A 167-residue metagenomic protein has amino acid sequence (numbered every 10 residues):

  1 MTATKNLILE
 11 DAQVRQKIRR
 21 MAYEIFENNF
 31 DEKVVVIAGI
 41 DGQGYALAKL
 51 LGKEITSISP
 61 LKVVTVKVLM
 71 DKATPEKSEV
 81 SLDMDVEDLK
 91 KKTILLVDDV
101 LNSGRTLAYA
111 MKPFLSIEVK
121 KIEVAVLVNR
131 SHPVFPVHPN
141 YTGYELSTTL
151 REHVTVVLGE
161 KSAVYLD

Functional and structural regions predicted by a protein language model:
M1-K33: Active-site-facing substrate-recognition patch
I8, I37, T65-K67, V124: Conserved beta-strand scaffold positions in the cores of enzyme catalytic domains, especially in NTP/NDP-utilizing
I18, K53-T93, R105-A108, V134: Short, glycine/charge-rich flexible loops or terminal/linker lids adjacent to PRPP-binding catalytic cores
Y23, E27, K49, K53 (+3 more regions): Short, well-ordered alpha-helices that flank and scaffold nucleotide-derived cofactor binding pockets
V36-G39, L95-V97: Short glycine-rich or small-residue beta-strand-to-loop segments that form or flank ligand, phosphate, metal/Fe-S
I40-L47: Glycine-rich phosphate-binding loops at beta-strand->alpha-helix junctions
K92-K121: Internal catalytic or translocation cores that form aromatic/hydrophobic pockets or channels for amphipathic metabolites
K112-D167: PRPP-dependent phosphoribosyltransferase catalytic core
